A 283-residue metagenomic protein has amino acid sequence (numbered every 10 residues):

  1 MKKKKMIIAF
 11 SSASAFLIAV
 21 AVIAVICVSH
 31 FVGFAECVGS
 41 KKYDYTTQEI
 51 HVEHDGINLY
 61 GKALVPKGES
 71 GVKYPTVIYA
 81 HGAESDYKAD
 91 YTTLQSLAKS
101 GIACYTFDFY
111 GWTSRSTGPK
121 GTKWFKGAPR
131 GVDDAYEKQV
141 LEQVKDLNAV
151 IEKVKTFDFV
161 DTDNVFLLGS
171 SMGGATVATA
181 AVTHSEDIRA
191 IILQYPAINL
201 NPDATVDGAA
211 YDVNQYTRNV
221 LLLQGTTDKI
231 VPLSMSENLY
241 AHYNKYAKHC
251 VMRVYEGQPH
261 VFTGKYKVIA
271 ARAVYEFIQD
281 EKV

Functional and structural regions predicted by a protein language model:
M1-A19: N-terminal Sec-pathway targeting helices
F31-S70: N-terminal cap/lid segment of alpha/beta-hydrolase-fold proteins
H54-L59, V72-K73, V77-T156: Serine-hydrolase catalytic machinery in alpha/beta-hydrolase-like enzymes
A149-D212: Primarily recognizes the serine-hydrolase "nucleophile elbow" in alpha/beta-hydrolase and SGNH/GDSL folds
L200, T227-V231, H260: Acidic catalytic loop of the alpha/beta-hydrolase fold
Y216, L222-Q224, D228: Short beta-strand/loop motif that positions the catalytic acidic residue of the alpha/beta-hydrolase fold
R218, P232-H242: Short alpha-helix in the alpha/beta-hydrolase fold that links the catalytic acid
Y246-V283: C-terminal catalytic histidine-bearing segment of alpha/beta-hydrolase fold enzymes
